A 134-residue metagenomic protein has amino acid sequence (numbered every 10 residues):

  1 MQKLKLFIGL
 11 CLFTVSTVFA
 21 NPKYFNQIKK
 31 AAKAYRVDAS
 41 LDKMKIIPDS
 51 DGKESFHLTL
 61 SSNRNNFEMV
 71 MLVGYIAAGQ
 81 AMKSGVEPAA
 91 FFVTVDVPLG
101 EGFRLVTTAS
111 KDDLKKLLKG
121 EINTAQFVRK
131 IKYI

Functional and structural regions predicted by a protein language model:
M1-Q2: N-terminal secretory signal peptides that target proteins for export/translocation
K5-T14: Sec-dependent N-terminal signal peptides
S16-A20: Sec/Tat signal peptide C-region and signal peptidase I cleavage site
N21-S62, V86-I134: Polar/charged, Gly/Pro-rich intrinsically disordered segments
P48, S62-V73: Extracytoplasmic/periplasmic, Sec-exported soluble proteins
E68-E87: Short, non-transmembrane amphipathic alpha-helical segments
